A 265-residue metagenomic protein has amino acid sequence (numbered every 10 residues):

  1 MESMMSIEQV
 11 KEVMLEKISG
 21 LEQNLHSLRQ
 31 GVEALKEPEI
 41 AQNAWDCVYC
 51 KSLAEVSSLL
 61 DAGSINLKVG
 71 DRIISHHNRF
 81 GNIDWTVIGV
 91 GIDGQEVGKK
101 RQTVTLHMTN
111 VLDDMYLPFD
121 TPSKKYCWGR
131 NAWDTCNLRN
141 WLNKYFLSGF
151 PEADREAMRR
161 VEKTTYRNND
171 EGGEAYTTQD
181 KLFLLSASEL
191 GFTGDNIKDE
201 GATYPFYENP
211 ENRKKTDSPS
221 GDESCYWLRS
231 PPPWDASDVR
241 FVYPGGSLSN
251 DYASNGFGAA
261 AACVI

Functional and structural regions predicted by a protein language model:
M1-S27: Short, low-complexity N-terminal tether/leader segments at secretion or assembly junctions of large, surface-exposed
Q30-I265: Collagenous Gly-X-Y triple-helix signature in extracellular proteins
